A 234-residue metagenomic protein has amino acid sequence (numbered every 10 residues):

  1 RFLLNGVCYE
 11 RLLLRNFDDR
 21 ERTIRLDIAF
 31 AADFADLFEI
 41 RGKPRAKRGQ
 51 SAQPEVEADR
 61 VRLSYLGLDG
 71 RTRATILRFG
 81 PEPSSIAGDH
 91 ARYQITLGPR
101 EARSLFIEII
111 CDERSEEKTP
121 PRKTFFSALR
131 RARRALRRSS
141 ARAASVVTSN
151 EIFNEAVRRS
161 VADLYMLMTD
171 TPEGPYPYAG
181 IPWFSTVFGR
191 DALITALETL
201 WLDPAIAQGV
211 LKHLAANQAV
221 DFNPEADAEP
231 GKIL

Functional and structural regions predicted by a protein language model:
R1-V7: Low-complexity, acidic Ser/Thr/Pro/Gly-rich terminal tails and inter-domain linkers that flank the onset of structured
F2, H90, P182-T186, A196-P204: Short, charged/polar micro-motifs that form catalytic or ligand-binding hotspots
V7-Y9, N16-V187, Q208, V220: Acidic/polar, glycine-enriched structural segments that form the non-catalytic walls/loops of the carbohydrate-binding
L105, L197-E198, G209, H213: Residue-level signal for well-ordered alpha-helical scaffold segments within enzymatic catalytic domains
A143-A144, T148, L193-I206: Well-ordered alpha-helical scaffold segments within catalytic/enzyme domains
S160, T195, L214: Conserved hydrophobic/aromatic pocket- or pore-lining residues that grip, position, or stack substrates in active sites
P175-P177, D203-L234: Helix-terminus loop motifs that line ligand-binding clefts
